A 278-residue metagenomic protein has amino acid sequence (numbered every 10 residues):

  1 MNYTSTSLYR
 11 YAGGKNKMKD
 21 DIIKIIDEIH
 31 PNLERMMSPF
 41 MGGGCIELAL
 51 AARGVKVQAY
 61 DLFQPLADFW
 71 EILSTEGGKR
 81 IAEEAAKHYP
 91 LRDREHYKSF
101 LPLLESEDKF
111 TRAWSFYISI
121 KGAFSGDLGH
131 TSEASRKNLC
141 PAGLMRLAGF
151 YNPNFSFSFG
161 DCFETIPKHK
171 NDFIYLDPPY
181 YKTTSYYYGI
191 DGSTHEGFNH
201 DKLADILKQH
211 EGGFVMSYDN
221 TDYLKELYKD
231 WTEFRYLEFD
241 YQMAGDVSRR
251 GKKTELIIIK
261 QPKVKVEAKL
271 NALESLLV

Functional and structural regions predicted by a protein language model:
M1-K24, T75-G189, T221: SAM-dependent nucleic-acid methyltransferase catalytic core
E28-R35, H169: Short helix-loop-beta connector
N32-M36, V55-K56, N152-F155, K208-F214: Short active-site oxyanion
E34-S99: SAM cofactor-binding core of SAM-dependent methyltransferases, primarily the Rossmann-like beta-alpha-beta module
P39-F40, Y60-D61, S158-G160, L176-P178 (+2 more regions): Short His-Asn-centered micro-motif
D61-P65, Y181, L237-A244: Short, acidic/turn-prone active-site loops that include or flank metal/cofactor- and phosphate-binding residues
E196-V278: Long, positively charged, glycine-interspersed low-complexity recognition regions
